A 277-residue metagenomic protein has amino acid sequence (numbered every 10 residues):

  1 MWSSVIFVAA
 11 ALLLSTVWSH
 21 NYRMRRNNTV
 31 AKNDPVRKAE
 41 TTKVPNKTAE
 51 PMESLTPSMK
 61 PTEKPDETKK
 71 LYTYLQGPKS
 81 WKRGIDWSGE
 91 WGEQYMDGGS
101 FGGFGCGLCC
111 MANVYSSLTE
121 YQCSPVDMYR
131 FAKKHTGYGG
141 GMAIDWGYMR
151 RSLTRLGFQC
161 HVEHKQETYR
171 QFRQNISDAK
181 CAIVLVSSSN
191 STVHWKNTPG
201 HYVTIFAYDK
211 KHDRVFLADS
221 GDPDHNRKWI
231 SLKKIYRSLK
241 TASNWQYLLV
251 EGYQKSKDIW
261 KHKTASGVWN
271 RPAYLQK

Functional and structural regions predicted by a protein language model:
S3-S4, A11-G139, K261, A273-K277: Active-site-adjacent structural segments surrounding the nucleophilic cysteine of cysteine proteases and isopeptidases
Y72, K79, D86, Y208-K277: Noncatalytic regulatory segments and standalone regulatory/sensor domains
G98-G107, E120, G141-D145, H164 (+2 more regions): Extracytoplasmic/periplasmic, Sec-exported soluble proteins
G102, G107-M111, S124, M128 (+5 more regions): Stable alpha-helical elements in mature extracytoplasmic
C110, V114, L118-T119, T136 (+4 more regions): Sec/Tat-exported extracytoplasmic proteins
N113, Q122, K134-G139, Q166-Y169 (+4 more regions): Solvent-exposed loop/turn segments at secondary-structure junctions within structured extracellular/periplasmic domains
F131-K165: Mid-length scaffold segments of soluble, non-membrane domains
K165-F216: Active-site-adjacent substructure of cysteine-protease-like catalytic cores
